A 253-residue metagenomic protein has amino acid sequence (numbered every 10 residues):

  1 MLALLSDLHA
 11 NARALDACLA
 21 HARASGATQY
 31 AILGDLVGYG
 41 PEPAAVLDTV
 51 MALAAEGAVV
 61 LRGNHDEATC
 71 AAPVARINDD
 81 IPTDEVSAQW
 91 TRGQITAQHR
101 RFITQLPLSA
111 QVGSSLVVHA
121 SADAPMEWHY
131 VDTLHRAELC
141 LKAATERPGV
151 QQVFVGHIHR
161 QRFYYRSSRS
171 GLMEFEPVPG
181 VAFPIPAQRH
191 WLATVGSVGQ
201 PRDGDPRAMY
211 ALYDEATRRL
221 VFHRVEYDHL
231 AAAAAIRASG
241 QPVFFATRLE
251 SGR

Functional and structural regions predicted by a protein language model:
M1-A3, A110-V117, P186-L192: Beta-strand-turn-beta hairpins that frame and shape the catalytic cleft of phosphate-ester-processing enzymes
A3-R100: Core catalytic region of metal-dependent phosphoesterases/phosphodiesterases, especially metallo-beta-lactamase-like
H9-A14, G38-P41, H65-C70, Q111 (+4 more regions): Active-site environment of divalent metal-dependent phosphoester hydrolases
G26-Q29, I95-S168: His/acidic metal-ligating clusters that form di-metal
A44-V46, T133-L139, F175-P177: Charged helix-capping and loop-helix junction motifs
E56-V59, Q151-Q152, V221: Short active-site oxyanion
A71-A75, H129-Y130, Y165-S168, A233-A235: Short aromatic-enriched loop/helix-cap "lid" or pocket-rim segments at secondary-structure transitions that line
S168-R253: Acidic, His/Gly-rich catalytic cores of divalent-metal-dependent hydrolytic chemistry
